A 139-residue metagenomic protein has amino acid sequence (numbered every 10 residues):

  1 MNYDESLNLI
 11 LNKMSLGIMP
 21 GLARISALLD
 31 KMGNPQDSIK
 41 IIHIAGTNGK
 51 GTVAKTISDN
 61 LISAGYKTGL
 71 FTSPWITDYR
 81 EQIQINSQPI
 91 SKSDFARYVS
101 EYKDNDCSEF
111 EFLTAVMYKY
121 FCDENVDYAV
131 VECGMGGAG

Functional and structural regions predicted by a protein language model:
M1-K40: Positively charged, low-complexity intrinsically disordered leader regions
L22, S26-D37, N60-G139: ATP-dependent carboxylate-amine ligase catalytic core
I42-I44: Hydrophobic anchor at the beta1->P-loop junction of P-loop NTPases
K50: Catalytic cores of secreted/periplasmic lytic hydrolases that degrade extracellular macromolecules
V53-T56: Hydrophobic positions on the alpha1 helix immediately C-terminal to the Walker A/P-loop
